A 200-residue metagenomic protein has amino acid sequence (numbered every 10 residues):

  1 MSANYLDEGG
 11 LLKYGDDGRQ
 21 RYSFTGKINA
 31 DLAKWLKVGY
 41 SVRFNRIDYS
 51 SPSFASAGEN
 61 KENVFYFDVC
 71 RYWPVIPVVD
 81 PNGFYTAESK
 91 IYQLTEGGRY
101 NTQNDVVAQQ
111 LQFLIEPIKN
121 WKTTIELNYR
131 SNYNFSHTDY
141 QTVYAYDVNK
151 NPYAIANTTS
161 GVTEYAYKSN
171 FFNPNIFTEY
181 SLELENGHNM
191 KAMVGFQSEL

Functional and structural regions predicted by a protein language model:
L6, G10-A108, T124-E126, R130-L200: Surface-exposed loop/interface segments of Gram-negative outer-membrane beta-barrel transport/assembly proteins
L114: Phosphate-interacting basic helix/loop segments used at nucleotide- and nucleic-acid interfaces
I118-K119: Long hydrophobic segments that form regular secondary structure
